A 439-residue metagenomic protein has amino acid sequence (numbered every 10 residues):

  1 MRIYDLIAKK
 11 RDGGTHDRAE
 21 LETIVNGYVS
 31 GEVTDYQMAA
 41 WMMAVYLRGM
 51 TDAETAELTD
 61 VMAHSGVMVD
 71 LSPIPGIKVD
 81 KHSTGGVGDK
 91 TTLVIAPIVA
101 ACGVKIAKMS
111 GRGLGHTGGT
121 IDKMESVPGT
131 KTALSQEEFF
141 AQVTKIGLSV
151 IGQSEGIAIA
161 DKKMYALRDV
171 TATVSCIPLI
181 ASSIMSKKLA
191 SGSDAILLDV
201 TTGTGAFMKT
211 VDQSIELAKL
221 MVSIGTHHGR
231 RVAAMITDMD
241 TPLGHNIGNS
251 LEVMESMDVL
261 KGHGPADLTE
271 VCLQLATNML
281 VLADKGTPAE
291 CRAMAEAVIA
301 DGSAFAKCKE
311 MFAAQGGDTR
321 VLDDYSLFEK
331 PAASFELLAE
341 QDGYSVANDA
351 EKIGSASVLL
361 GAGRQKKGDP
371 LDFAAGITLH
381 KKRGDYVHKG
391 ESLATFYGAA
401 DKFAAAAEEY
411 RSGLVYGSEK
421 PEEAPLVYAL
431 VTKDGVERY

Functional and structural regions predicted by a protein language model:
M1-G88, K307-D318, K433-D434, Y439: Acidic, glycine/proline-rich low-complexity segments that act as flexible tails and inter-domain linkers
I3, T120, D161-D169, T201-T202: Gly-rich Lys/Arg/Thr-decorated short loops/hinges at beta-loop-alpha junctions or inter-strand turns that position
D5, D17, Y28, M68-V69 (+5 more regions): Well-ordered secondary-structure scaffolds
L47, L93-I106, K187-G192, I224-H228 (+1 more regions): Alpha-helix C-terminal capping segments
I77-A100, V104-H116: Glycine/serine-rich anion-binding loops at beta->alpha junctions that coordinate negatively charged ligand groups
I106-S110, T132-S135, V150-Q153, L197-V200 (+1 more regions): General beta-strand structural signal in soluble alpha/beta enzymes
K123-S149, K219-G225, G229: A glycine-rich helix N-cap at a beta->alpha junction
T144-S193: Phosphate/diphosphate-binding glycine-rich loops and adjacent basic-rich segments that engage nucleotide
